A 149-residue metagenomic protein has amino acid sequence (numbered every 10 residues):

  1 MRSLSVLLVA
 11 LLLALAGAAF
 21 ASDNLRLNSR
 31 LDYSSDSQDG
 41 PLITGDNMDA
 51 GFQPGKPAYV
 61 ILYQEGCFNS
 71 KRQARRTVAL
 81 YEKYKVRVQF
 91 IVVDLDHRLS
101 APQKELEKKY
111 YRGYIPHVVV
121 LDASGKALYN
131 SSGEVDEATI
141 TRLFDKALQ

Functional and structural regions predicted by a protein language model:
M1-D39, Q149: N-terminal targeting signals for export/organelle localization
S35-P57: A short beta-strand-turn-helix
F52-P54, K85, Y110-Y114, A123: Extracellular/periplasmic catalytic domains that process cell-envelope and extracellular macromolecules
G55-A58, Y63-G66, Y114: Short pre-active-site segment immediately N-terminal to redox-active cysteine/selenocysteine motifs in thiol-based
L62, V86-A101: Thiol-based oxidoreductase modules, predominantly thioredoxin-like and allied folds used for disulfide exchange
Q64-N69, L95-L99, G125-A127, E134-A138: Solvent-exposed loop/turn segments at secondary-structure junctions within structured extracellular/periplasmic domains
S70-Y84: Typically the conserved alpha-helix immediately C-terminal to a functionally engaged Cys/Sec in thioredoxin-like
Y114, V119-Q149: Non-catalytic, surface beta->alpha helical segment in thiol-disulfide oxidoreductase systems
